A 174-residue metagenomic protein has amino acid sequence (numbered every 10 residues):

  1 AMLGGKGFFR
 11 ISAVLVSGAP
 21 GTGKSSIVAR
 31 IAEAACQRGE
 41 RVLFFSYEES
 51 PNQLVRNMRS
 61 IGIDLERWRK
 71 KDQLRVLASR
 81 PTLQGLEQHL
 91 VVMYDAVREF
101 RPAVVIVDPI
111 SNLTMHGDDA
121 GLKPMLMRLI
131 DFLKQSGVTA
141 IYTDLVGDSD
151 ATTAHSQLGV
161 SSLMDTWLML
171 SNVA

Functional and structural regions predicted by a protein language model:
A1, D95-R101, N172-A174: Conserved P-loop NTPase
A1-I61: The Walker A/P-loop phosphate-binding site
V14, L43-F45, R75-L77, I141 (+1 more regions): Hydrophobic/aromatic beta-strand patches that form the interior of the parallel beta-sheet core in alpha/beta enzyme
A19-G21, Y47-P51, P81, P109-N112 (+3 more regions): Short, ordered loop/turn segments at secondary-structure junctions
S26, Q84-W167: P-loop NTPase motor core
C36-Q37, E66, Q135: Arginine/glycine-rich "motif VI" loop of SF2 helicases in the C-terminal RecA-like domain
E40-G121: Conserved inter-motif catalytic segment of the P-loop NTP-binding fold
